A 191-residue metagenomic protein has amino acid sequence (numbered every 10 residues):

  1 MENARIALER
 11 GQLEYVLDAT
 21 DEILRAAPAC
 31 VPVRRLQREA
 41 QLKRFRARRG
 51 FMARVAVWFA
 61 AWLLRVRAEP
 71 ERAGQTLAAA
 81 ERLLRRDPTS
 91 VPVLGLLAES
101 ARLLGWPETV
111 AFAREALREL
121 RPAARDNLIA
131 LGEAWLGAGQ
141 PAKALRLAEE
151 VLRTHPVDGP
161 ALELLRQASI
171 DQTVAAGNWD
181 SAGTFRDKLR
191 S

Functional and structural regions predicted by a protein language model:
M1-E2, I6-E9, L42-R121, R125-D126 (+2 more regions): Intrinsically disordered, low-complexity, charge-biased linker/tail regions
E2-E39, L131, A138-G139, R146 (+1 more regions): N-terminal interaction modules that seed assembly of large macromolecular complexes
